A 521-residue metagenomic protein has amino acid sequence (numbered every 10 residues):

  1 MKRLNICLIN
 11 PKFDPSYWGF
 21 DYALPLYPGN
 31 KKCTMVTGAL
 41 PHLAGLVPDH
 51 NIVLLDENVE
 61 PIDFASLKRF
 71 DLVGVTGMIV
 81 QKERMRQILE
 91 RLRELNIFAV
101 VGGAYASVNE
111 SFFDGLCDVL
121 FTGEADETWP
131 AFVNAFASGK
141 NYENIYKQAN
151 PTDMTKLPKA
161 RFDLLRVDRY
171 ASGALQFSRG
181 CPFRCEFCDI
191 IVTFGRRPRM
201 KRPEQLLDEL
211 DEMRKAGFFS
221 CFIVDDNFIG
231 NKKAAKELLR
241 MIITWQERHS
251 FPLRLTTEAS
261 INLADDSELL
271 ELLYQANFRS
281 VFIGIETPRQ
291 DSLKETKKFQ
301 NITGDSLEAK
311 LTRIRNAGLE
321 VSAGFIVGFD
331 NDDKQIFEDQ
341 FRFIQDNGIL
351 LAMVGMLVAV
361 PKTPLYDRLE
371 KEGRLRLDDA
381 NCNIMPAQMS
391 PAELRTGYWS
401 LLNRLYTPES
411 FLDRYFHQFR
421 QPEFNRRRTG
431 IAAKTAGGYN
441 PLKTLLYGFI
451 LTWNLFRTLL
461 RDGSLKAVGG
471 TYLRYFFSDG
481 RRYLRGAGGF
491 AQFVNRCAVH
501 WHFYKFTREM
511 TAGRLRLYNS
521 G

Functional and structural regions predicted by a protein language model:
K2-F218: Acidic, low-complexity intrinsically disordered segments
K2-L8, P15-Y17, G29, D49 (+2 more regions): Radical SAM enzyme core and accessory elements
L8, V75, T122, I223-D225 (+2 more regions): Conserved beta-strand positions
P15-Y22, N109-S111, F183, K232-K233 (+4 more regions): Flexible glycine/acidic-rich beta-alpha junction loops that bind and position SAM and/or redox cofactors in anaerobic
L43-V53, A216, A276, K310-V321 (+3 more regions): A structural motif corresponding to the C-terminal end of an alpha-helix and its immediate exit/capping segment
D63, F70-D71, L238-T244, D333-I349 (+2 more regions): Short, electropositive alpha-helical surface patch
F112-P130, L272-V281, F341-V354: Structural recognition of alpha->loop->beta junctions
P158-S322, V327-F329, D333-R342, E370: Radical SAM [4Fe-4S] cluster-binding motif and immediate context
